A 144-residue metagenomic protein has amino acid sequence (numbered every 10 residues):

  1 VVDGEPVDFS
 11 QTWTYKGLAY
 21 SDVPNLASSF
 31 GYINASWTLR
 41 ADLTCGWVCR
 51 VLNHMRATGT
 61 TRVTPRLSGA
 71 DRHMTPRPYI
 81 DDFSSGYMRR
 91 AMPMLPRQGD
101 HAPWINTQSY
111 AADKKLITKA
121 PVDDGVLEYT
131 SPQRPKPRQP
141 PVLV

Functional and structural regions predicted by a protein language model:
V1-N34: Glycine-rich loop(s) and the adjacent beta-strand/alpha-helix scaffold that form part
T14, A27-V144: C-terminal, flexible cofactor-proximal segment of oxidoreductases
